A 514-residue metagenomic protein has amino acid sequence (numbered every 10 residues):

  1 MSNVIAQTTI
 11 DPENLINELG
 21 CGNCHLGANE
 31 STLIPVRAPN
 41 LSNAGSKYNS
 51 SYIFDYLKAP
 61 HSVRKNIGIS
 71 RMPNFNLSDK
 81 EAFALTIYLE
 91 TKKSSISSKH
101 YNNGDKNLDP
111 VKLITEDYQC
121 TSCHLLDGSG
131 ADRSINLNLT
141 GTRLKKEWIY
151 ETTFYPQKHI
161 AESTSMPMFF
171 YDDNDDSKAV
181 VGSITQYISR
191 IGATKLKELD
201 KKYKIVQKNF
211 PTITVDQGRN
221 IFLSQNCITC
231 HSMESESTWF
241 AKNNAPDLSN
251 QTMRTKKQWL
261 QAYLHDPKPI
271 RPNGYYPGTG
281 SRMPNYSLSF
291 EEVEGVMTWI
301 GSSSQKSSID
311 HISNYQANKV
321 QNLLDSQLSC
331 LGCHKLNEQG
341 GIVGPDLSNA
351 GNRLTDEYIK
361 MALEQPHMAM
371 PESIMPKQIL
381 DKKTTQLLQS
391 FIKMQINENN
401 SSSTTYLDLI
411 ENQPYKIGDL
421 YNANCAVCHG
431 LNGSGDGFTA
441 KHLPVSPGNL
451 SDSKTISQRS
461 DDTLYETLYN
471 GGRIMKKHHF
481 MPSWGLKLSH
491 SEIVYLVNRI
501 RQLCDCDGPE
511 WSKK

Functional and structural regions predicted by a protein language model:
M1-V4: C-terminal segment of classical bacterial N-terminal signal peptides
T8-L26, G104-L126, F210-E234, I312-L336 (+3 more regions): Sequence/structural segment immediately N-terminal to covalent heme-attachment motifs in c-type and related
D11, Y48, Y52, A84 (+18 more regions): Extracytoplasmic/secreted proteins, especially bacterial periplasmic and envelope-associated proteins
E13-N17, L26-D55, N74, L125-T152 (+7 more regions): Gly/Gly-Pro-rich "capping" loops immediately C-terminal to redox-active cysteine motifs in periplasmic/lumenal
I16, Y56, Y88, T115 (+10 more regions): Conserved hydrophobic/aromatic "anchor" residues that stabilize well-ordered secondary structure elements
E18, E30, S94-S95, S129 (+4 more regions): Hydrophobic/aromatic interaction determinants used to assemble and anchor large protein complexes
N23, T32-A44, K58-L89, S97-G104 (+13 more regions): Axial heme c-ligation environment in periplasmic c-type cytochrome domains
S390-Q413, A426-S451: Accessory recognition modules or surfaces
